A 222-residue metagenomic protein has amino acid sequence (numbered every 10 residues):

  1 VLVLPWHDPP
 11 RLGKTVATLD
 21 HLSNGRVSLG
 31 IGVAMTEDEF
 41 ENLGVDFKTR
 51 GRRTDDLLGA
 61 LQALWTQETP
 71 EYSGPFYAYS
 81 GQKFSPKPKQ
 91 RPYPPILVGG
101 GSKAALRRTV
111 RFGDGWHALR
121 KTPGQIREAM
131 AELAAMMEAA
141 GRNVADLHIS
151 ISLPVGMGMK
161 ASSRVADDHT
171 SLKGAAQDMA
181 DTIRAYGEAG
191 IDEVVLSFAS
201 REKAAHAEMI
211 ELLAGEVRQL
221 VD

Functional and structural regions predicted by a protein language model:
V1-D222: Active-site-adjacent structural elements that line small-molecule/cofactor binding pockets in enzymes
